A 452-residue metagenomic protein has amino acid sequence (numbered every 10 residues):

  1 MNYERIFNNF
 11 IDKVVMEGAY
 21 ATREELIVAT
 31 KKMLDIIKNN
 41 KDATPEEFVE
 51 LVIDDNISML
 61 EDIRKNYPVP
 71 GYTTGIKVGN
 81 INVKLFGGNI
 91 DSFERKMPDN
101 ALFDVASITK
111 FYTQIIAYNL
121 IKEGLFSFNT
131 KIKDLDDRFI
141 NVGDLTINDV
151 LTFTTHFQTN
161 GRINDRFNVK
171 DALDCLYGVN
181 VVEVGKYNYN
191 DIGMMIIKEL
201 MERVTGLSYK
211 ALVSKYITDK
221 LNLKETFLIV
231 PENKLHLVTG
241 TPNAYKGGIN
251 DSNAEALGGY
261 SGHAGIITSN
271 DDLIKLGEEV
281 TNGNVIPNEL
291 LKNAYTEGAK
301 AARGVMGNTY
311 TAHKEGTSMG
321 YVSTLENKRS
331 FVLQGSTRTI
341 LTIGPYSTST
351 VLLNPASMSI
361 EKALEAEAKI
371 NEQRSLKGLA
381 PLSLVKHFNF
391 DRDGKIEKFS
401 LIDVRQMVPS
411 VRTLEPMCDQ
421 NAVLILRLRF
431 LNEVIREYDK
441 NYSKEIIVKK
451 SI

Functional and structural regions predicted by a protein language model:
M1-A29, D35, K377-L382: Charge-dense, intrinsically disordered terminal/linker segments
K38, V69, D91-D191, L207: Active-site-proximal loop and beta-strand segments within enzyme catalytic domains
D54-F103, L125-T130, R329, Y346 (+4 more regions): Short, conserved catalytic-motif segment at the N-terminal edge
L60, T74, N80-N82, A101-N129 (+4 more regions): Active-site SXXK
F86, G161-D165, L352: Short, solvent-exposed loop/turn and secondary-structure capping segments
G143-M319, S323: Short, surface-exposed loop or secondary-structure junction motifs that flank catalytic or metal-binding residues
E297-A299, A356-I452: Short, gly/Ser/Thr-rich active-site loops of penicillin-recognizing serine hydrolases
E297-P355, I360: Short, Gly/Ser/Thr-enriched beta-strand-loop segments that form substrate-interacting elements of hydrolase/peptidase
